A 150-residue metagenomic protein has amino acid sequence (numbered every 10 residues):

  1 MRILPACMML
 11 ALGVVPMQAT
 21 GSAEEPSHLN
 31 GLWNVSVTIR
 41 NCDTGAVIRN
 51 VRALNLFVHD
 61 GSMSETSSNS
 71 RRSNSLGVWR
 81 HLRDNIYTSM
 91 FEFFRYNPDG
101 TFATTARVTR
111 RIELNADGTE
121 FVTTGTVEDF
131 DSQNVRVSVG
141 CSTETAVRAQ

Functional and structural regions predicted by a protein language model:
M1-L4: Positively charged n-region of N-terminal signal peptides that target proteins for export
A6-P16: Bacterial N-terminal signal peptides
E25-N30, L56-D60, R80-Y87, I112-V122 (+1 more regions): A short, structured loop/turn motif at beta-sheet edges
P26-G45: Tryptophan-anchored aromatic micro-motifs
N34-R40, T88-Y96, T124-F130: Generic short beta-strand segments
G45-I86, F93-F94, E120-F121: N-terminal glycine/threonine-rich, aromatic-flanked beta-hairpin/loop signature
S89-G118: Acidic, glycine-rich flexible loop segments
V127-Q150: Edge beta-strand at a domain terminus
